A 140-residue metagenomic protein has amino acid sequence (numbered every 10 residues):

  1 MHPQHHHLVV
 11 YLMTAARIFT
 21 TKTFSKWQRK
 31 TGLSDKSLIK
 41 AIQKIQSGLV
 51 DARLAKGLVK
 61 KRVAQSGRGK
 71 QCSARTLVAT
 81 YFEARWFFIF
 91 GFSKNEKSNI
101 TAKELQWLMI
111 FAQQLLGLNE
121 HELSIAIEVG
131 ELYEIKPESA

Functional and structural regions predicted by a protein language model:
M1-L33, E128-A140: Arg/Lys-rich, positively charged N-terminal/basic patches that mediate binding to nucleic acids
H7, Y11, T76, Q114-G117: Acidic/proline-rich low-complexity IDRs
R17-A64: N-terminal first-folded block
T20, S34, L38, C72-S73 (+2 more regions): Amphipathic alpha-helical interface surfaces
S25-K26, K40, R68, E96-N99 (+1 more regions): A broad, structure-centric signal for solvent-exposed, well-ordered loop/edge residues that line or flank functional
S47, L54-K56, Q71, Q114 (+2 more regions): A charge-rich, low-complexity, intrinsically flexible signal that marks solvent-exposed coils, linkers, repeats
A52-F92, E96: Basic/aromatic recognition patch in beta-strand/loop cores that engages polyanionic ligands
A79-Y133: Enriched for short, Lys/Arg-rich terminal
